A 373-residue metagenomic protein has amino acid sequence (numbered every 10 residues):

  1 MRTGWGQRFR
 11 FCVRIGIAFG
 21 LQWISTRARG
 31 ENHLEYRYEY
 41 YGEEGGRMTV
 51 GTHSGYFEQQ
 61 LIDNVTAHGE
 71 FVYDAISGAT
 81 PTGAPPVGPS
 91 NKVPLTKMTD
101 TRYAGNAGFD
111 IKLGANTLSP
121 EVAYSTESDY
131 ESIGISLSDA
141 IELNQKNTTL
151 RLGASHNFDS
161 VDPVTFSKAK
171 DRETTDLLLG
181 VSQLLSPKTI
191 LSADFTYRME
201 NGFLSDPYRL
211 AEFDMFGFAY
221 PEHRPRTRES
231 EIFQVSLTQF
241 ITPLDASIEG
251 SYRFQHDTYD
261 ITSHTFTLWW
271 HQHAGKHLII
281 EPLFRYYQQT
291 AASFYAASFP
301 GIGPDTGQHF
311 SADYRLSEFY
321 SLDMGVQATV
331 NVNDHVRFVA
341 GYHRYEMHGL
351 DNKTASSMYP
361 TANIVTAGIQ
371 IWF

Functional and structural regions predicted by a protein language model:
M1-E31: Cleavable N-terminal export/targeting peptides
A28-H68, N363-T366, Q370-W372: Short glycine/proline- and aromatic-enriched beta-strand/turn motifs that initiate or cap beta-hairpins
N32-L34, V65-A67, A115-P120, Q145-L150 (+5 more regions): Repeated loop/turn-to-beta-strand initiation elements of outer-membrane beta-barrel proteins
Y38-E44, Y73-S77, L113-A115, Y124-S128 (+9 more regions): Transmembrane beta-strands of outer-membrane beta-barrel pores
R47-G51, E70, T80-P85, A123 (+7 more regions): Outer-membrane beta-barrel translocator domains and adjoining extracellular loop/strand segments of Gram-negative
G51-G55, Y103-A107, I133-L137, E173-L179 (+6 more regions): Hydrophobic, lipid-facing positions within transmembrane beta-strands of outer-membrane proteins
E58-I62, V72, D110-G114, A140-N144 (+8 more regions): Structural signature of outer-membrane beta-barrel channels/translocons
P86-L95, R198, L204-T238, H256-T265 (+2 more regions): Outer membrane beta-barrel transmembrane domains
